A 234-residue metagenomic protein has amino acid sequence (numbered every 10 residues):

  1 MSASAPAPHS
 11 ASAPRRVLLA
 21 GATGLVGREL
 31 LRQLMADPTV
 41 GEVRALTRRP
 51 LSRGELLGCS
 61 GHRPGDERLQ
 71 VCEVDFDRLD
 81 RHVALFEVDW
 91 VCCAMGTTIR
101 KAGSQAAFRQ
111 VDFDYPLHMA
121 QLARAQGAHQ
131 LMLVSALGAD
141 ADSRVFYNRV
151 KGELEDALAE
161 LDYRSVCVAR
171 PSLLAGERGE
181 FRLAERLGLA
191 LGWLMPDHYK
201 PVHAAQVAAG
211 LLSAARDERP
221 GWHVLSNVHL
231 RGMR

Functional and structural regions predicted by a protein language model:
P14-T39: N-terminal Rossmann NAD(P)H-binding glycine-rich loop of SDR-like oxidoreductase domains
A20, L46, A94-M95, L131-L137 (+1 more regions): SDR active-site strand-loop-helix element
A20, R109-F113, S143-G152, E185 (+1 more regions): Short-chain dehydrogenase/reductase
R63-H118, L122-A125: NAD(P)H-binding glycine-rich loop region in Rossmannoid oxidoreductase-like domains and their noncatalytic homologs
D156-G179: Conserved beta-loop-beta element that borders a ligand/cofactor-binding pocket
L173-L194: NAD(P)-dependent short-chain dehydrogenase/reductase
M195-G221: C-terminal helical subdomain
